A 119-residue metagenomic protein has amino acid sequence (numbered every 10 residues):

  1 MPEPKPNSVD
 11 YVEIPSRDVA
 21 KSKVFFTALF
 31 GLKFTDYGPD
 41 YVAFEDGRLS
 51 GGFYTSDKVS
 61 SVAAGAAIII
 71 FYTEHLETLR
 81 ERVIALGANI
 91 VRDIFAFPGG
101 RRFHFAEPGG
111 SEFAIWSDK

Functional and structural regions predicted by a protein language model:
M1-K23, S50, A67-I69, K119: N-terminal beta-strand motif that seeds the catalytic metal site of vicinal oxygen chelate
M1-K5, I14, L86-K119: Vicinal oxygen chelate
S8-F44: N-terminal first-folded block
V9-R17, S60-I84, R101-A106: Vicinal oxygen chelate
Y11, A43, G52, D93 (+1 more regions): Conserved beta-strand positions that form and line the central face of beta-propeller blades
V19, Y37, L49, F97-G99 (+1 more regions): Short strand-connecting beta-turns/loops that link adjacent beta-strands
S22-F26, V83, G110: Conserved active-site tyrosine of GNAT-family acetyltransferases
L32-A66, E112-S117: Conserved short beta-strand elements that form part of the metal-binding/catalytic scaffold of enzyme active sites
